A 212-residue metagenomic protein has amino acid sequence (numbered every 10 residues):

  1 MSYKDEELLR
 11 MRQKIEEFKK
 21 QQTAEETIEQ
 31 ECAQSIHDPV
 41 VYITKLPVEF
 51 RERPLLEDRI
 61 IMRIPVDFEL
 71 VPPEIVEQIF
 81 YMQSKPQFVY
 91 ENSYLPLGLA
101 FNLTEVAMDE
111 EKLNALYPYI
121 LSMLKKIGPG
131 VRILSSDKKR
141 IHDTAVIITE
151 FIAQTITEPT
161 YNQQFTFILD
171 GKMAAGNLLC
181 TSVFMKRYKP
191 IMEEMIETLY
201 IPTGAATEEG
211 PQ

Functional and structural regions predicted by a protein language model:
M1-G98, T104-K112, P118-Y119, M123-I141 (+4 more regions): N-terminal targeting sequences that direct proteins away from the cytosol to non-cytosolic compartments
D143-A145: A short, glycine/Asx- and small/polar-enriched loop/turn that sits immediately N-terminal to a beta-strand
I147-T155: Short beta-strand segments that buttress and anchor functional surface loops
Q164-I168: A short, hydrophobic, proline-anchored segment that marks a local hinge/packing element in signaling and regulatory
